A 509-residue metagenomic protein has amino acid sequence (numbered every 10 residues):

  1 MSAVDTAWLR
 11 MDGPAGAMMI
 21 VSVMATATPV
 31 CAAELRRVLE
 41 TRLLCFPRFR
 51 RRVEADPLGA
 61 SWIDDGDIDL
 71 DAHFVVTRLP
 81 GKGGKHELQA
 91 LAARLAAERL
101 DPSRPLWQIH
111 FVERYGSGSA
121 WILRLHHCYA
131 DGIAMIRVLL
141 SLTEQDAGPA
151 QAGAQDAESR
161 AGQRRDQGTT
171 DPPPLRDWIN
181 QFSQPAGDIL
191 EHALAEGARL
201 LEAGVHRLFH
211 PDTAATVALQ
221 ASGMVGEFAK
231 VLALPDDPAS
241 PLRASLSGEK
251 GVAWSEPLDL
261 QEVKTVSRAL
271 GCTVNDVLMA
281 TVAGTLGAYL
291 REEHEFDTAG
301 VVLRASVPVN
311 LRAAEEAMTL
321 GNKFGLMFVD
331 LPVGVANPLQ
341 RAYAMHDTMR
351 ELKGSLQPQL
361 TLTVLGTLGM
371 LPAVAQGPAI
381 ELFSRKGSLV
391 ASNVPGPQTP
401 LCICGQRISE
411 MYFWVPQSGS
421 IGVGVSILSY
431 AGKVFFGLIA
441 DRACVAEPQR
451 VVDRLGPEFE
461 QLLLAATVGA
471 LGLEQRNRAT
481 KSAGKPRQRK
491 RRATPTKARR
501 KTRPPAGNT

Functional and structural regions predicted by a protein language model:
M1-V4, D12, A17, V21-I421 (+1 more regions): Soluble acyl-CoA-dependent acyltransferase catalytic core bearing the H(X)4D motif
